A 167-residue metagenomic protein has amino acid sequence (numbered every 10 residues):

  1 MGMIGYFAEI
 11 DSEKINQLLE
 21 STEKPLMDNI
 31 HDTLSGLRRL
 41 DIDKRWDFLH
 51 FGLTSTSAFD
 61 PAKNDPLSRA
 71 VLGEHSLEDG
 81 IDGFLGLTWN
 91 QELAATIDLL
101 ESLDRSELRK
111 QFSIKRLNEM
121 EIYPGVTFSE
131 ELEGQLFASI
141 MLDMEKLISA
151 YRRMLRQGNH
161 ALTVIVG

Functional and structural regions predicted by a protein language model:
M1-L142, K146-S149, R153, Q157: Acidic (Asp/Glu-rich) sequence patches and key acidic residues that form negatively charged surfaces used
G158-T163: Beta-sheet entry/capping signal
